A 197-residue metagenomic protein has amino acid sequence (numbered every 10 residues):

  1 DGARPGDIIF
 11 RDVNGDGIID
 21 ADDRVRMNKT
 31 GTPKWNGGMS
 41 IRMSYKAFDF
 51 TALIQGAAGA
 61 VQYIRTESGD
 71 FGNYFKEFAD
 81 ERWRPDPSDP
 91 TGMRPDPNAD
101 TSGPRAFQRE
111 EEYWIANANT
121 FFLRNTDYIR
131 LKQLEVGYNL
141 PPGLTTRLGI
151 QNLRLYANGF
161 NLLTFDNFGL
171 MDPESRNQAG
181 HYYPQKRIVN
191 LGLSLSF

Functional and structural regions predicted by a protein language model:
D1, D96-G103, A116, L162-F197: C-terminal beta-signal and terminal closure region of outer-membrane beta-barrel proteins
G2-P5, A57-G149, L153-R154: Extracytoplasmic gating/loop element in the C-terminal half of outer-membrane beta-barrel translocons and assembly
D16, D20: Acidic carboxylate motifs that coordinate Ca2+ or other divalent cations, activating on Asp/Glu
W35-G37, K46-F48, D127, G149-L153 (+1 more regions): Outer-envelope beta-barrel architecture signal
G38-S40, Q133-G137, N190-G192: Membrane-embedded beta-strand positions in outer-membrane beta-barrel channels/transporters
S44, Q55-A57, N158-L162, S196: Outer-membrane beta-barrel pore domains and translocons
A47-A52, G143-L144: Repeated loop/turn-to-beta-strand initiation elements of outer-membrane beta-barrel proteins
A52, L155-A157, L193: Membrane-embedded beta-strand positions of outer-membrane beta-barrel proteins
